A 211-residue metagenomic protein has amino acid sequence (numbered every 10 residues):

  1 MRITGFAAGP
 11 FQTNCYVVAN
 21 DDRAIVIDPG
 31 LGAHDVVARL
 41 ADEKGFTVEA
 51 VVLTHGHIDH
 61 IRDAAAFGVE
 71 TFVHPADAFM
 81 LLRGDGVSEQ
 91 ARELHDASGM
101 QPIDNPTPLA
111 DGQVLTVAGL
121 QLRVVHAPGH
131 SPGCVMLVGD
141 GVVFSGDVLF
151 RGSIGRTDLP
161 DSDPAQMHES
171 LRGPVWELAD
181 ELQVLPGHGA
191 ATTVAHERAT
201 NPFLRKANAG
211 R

Functional and structural regions predicted by a protein language model:
M1, N105, A118-R123: Short beta-strand or tight-loop elements that sit immediately N-terminal to catalytic metal-binding acidic residues
M1-K44, M136-G146, F150: Conserved beta-strand hairpin/beta-sheet module of binuclear metal-dependent hydrolase folds, prominently
F6-A7, D104-P106, H126-P128: Short Gly/Pro-enriched turn/cap motifs at secondary-structure boundaries
N14-Y16, T107, G112-Q113, V135 (+1 more regions): Residue-level detector of beta-strand structural context in well-folded domains
V18, I61-G68, L137-G139, P174-V175: Alpha-helix C-terminal capping segments
V18, T54, A127: Conserved S/T- and glycine-rich ATP-binding loop of Class I adenylate-forming
A24, G32, F46, G86-Q90 (+2 more regions): Metallo-beta-lactamase
G32-T116, A199-A207: Active-site HxH/HxHxD metal-binding segment of metal-dependent hydrolases
